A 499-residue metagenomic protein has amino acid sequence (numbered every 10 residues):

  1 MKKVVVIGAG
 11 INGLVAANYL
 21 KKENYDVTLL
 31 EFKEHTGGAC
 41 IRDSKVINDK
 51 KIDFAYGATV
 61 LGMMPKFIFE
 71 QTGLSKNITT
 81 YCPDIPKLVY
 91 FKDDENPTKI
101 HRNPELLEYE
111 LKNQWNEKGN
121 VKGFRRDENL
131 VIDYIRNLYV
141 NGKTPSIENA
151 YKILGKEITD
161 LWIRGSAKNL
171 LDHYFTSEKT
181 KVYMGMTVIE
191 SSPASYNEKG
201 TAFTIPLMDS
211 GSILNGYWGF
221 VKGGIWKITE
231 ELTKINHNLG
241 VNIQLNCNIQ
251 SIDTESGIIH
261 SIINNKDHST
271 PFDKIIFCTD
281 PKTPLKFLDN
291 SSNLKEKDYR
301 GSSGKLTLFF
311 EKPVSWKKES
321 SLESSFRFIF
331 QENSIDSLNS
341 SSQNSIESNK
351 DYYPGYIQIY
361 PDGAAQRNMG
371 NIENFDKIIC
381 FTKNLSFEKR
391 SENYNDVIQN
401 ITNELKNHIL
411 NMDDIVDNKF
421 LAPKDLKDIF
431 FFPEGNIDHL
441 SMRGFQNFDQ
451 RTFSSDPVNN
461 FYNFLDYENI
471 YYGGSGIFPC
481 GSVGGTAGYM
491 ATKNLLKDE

Functional and structural regions predicted by a protein language model:
K2-Y134: N-terminal glycine-rich phosphate/pyrophosphate-binding loop and immediately adjacent elements
K3, D273, E468: Conserved acidic residues
D94-K199: Rossmann-like flavin
K181-A194, N411-F478: A glycine-rich dinucleotide-binding beta-alpha-beta segment and adjacent secondary-structure elements that constitute
L207-S256: Helical element adjacent to the flavin cofactor pocket in flavoenzyme catalytic cores
N248-N371: Mid-domain catalytic core of redox enzymes that form a hydrophobic substrate pocket/lid adjacent to a catalytic redox
Q358-N447: FAD-dependent oxidoreductase catalytic-site/capping-region signature
S475-L496: A conserved FAD-binding loop/helix module that cradles the flavin
